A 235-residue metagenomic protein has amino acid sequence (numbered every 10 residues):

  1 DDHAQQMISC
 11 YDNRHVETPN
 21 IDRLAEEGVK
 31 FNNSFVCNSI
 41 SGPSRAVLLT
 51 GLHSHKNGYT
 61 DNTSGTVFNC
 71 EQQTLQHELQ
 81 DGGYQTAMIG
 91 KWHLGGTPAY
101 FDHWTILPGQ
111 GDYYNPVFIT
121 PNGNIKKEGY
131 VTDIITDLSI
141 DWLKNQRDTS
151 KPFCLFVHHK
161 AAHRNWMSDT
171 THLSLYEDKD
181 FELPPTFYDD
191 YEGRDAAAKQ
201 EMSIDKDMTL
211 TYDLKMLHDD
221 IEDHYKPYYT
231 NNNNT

Functional and structural regions predicted by a protein language model:
D2-T235: Formylglycine-dependent sulfatase
